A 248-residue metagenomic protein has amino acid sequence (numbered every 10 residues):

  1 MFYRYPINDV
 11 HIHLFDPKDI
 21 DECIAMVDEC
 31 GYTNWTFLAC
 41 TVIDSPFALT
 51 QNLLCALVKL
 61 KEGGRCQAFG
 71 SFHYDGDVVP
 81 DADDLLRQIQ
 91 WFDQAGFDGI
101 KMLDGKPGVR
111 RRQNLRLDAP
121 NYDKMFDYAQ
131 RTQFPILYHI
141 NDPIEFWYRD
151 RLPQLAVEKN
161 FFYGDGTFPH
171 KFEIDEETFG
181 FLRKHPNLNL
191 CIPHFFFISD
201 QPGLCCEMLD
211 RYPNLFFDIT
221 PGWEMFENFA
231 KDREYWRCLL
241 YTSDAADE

Functional and structural regions predicted by a protein language model:
M1-G64: An N-terminally biased module of ancient metal coordination in phosphate/nucleic-acid-related enzymes
R4-P6, G31-W35, E62-Q67, A95-D98 (+3 more regions): Short, well-ordered coil/turn segments that N-cap beta-strands
N8-I12, W35-F37, A68-G70, I100-M102 (+3 more regions): Hydrophobic faces of well-ordered beta-strands that scaffold small-molecule active sites in alpha/beta enzyme cores
I12-L14, C40-S45, F72-V78, F196 (+1 more regions): Short histidine/acidic/glycine/proline-rich micro-motifs that form metal- and phosphate-coordinating active-site loops
D19-E22, L49-L57, D84-R87, I174-T178 (+2 more regions): Alpha-helical scaffolding within the catalytic cores of extracellular/periplasmic polymer-degrading hydrolases
L49-R151, A156-K159, T167, W223-E224: Active-site gating/metal-coordination segments in enzymes
R116-L240: Catalytic pocket-lining loop regions of alpha/beta-barrel enzymes, especially the amidohydrolase/enolase/GH5 lineages
Y241-E248: Conserved small/polar residues in nucleotide/adenosyl-binding loops
